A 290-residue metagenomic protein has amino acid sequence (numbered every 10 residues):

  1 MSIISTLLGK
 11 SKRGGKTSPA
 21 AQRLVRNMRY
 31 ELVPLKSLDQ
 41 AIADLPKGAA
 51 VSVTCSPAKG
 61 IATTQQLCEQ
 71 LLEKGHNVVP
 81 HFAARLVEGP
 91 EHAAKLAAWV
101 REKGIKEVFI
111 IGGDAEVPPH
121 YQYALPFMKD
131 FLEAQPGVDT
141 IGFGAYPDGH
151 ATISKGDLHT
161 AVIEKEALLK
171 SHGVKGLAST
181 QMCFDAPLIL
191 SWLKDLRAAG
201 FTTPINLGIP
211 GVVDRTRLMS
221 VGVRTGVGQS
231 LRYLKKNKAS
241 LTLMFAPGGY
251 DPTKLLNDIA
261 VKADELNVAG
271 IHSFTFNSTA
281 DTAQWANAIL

Functional and structural regions predicted by a protein language model:
S2-A167: Active-site beta->alpha loop and helix N-cap motifs at the rims of alpha/beta catalytic domains
Y30-K36, Y123-D148, I163, A199-V261 (+2 more regions): Active-site pocket-lining/capping segments in soluble small-molecule metabolic enzymes
V53, P80-F82, G176-M182, G270-S273: Short catalytic-loop micro-motif centered on adjacent basic/acidic residues
K74, Q135-G137, S171-G173, R197-T202 (+1 more regions): Short helix-capping segments at alpha-helix termini
P80, K165, V174, L207 (+2 more regions): Conserved, mostly hydrophobic/aromatic
E88-G89, E116-Y123, T180-L193, R215 (+2 more regions): Active-site glycine- and acidic-residue-rich loops that bind and position anionic ligands or nucleotide-like cofactors
G156-S171, K175-R197, T202: Hydrophobic, aromatic-enriched interface-forming segments
D264-L290: C-terminal/domain-terminus segments
